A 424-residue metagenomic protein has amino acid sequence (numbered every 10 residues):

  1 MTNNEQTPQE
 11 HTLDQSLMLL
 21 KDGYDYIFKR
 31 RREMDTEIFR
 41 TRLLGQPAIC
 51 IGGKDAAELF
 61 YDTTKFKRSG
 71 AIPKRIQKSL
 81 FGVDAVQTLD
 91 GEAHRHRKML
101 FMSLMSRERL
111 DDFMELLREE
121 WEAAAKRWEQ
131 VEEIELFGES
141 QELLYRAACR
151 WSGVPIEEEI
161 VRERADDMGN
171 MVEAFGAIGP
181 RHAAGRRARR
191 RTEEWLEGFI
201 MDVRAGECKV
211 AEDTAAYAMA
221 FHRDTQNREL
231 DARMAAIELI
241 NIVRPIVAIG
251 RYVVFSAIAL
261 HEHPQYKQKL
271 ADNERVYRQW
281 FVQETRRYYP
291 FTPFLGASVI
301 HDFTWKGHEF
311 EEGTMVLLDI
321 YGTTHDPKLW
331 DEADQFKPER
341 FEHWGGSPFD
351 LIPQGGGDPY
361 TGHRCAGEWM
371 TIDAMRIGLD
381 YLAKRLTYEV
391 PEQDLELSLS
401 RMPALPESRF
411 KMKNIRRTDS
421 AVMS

Functional and structural regions predicted by a protein language model:
M1-Q77: N-terminal membrane-proximal hinge/A-helix region immediately C-terminal to the signal-anchor transmembrane segment
L17-K29, D35, D272-H308: Conserved cytochrome P450 K-helix E-x-x-R motif and the immediately C-terminal K′/meander segment
L110-A248: Cytochrome P450 heme-thiolate monooxygenase catalytic core
A236-N241, V247-A271, A366-L386: Cytochrome P450 catalytic-core helices
P264-N273, Y288-G307, R385-A404: Cytochrome P450 fold signature focused on the C-terminal beta-domain
D319-G346: Conserved cytochrome P450 K-helix/beta-meander segment immediately N-terminal to the heme-binding cysteine loop
E342-E407: Cytochrome P450 heme-thiolate "Cys pocket" and heme-binding signature region
